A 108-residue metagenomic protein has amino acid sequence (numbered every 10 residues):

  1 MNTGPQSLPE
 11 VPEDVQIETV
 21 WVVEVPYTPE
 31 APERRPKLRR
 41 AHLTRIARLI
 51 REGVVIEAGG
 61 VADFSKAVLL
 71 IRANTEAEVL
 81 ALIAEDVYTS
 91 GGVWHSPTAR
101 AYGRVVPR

Functional and structural regions predicted by a protein language model:
M1-R108: Conserved, structured core segments of small domains
